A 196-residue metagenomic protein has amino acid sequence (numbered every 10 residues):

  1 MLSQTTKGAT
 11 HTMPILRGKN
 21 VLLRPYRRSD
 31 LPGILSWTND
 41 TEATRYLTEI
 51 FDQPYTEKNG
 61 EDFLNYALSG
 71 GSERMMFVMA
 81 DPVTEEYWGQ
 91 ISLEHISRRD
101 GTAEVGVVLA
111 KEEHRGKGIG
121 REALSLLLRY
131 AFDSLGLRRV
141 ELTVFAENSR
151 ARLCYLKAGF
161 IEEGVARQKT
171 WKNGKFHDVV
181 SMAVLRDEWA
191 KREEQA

Functional and structural regions predicted by a protein language model:
L2-E61, E188-A196: A short, well-structured alpha-helix characteristic of acyl/acetyltransferase catalytic modules
P54-E113, L185-E188: Acetyl-CoA-dependent GNAT
K111-E113, K117, D133, A146-E147: Active-site acidic-Proline motif in GNAT/NAT acetyltransferases
G116-Y130, R152-K157: Conserved acetyl-CoA-binding loop-helix of GNAT-fold acetyltransferases
G120, L124, E147-A151, Q168-N173: Short glycine/proline-centered loop/turn elements that form peptide/ligand docking sites
D133-T143: Conserved GNAT acetyl-CoA-binding A-motif
E141-V144, I161-S181: Conserved catalytic-core motifs of GNAT/GCN5-like acyltransferases
